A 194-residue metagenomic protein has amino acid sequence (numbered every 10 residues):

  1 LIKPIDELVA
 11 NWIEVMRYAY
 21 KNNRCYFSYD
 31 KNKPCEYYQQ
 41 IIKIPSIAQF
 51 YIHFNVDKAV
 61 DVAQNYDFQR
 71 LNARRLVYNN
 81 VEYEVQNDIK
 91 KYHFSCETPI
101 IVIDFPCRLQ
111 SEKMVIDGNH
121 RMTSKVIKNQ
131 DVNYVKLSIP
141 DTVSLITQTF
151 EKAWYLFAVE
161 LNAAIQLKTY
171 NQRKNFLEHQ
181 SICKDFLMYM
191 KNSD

Functional and structural regions predicted by a protein language model:
L1-M114, V126, N133: Short alpha-helix boundary/capping and kink motifs at helix termini
C107-D194: Basic- and aromatic-enriched surface patches that contact anionic nucleotides/nucleic acids
